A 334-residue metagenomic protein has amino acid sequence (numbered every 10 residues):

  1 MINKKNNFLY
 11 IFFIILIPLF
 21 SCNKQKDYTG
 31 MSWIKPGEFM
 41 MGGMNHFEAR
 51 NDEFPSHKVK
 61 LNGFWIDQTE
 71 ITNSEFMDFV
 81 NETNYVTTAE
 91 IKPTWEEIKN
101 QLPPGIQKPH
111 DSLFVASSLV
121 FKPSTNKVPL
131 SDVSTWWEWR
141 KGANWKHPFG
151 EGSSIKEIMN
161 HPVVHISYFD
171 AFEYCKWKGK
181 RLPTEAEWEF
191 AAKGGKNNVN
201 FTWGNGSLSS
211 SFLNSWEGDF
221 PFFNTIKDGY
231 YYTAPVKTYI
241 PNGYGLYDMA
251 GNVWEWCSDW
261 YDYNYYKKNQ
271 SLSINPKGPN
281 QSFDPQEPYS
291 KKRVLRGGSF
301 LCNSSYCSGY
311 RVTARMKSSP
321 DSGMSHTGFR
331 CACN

Functional and structural regions predicted by a protein language model:
I2-L9: Bacterial N-terminal signal peptides that target proteins for export
I11-P18: Bacterial N-terminal signal peptides
L19-Y28: Bacterial Sec-dependent signal peptides at the C-terminal "C-region" and cleavage site
W33-I34, E38-M40, M44-H46, P93-M316 (+2 more regions): Functional-site microenvironments in short loops/helix caps that host divalent-cation chemistry
E48-F54: C-terminal, low-complexity/hydrophilic appendages and adjacent surface loops of extracellular/periplasmic anionic
S56-F64: A short N-terminal beta-strand-loop micro-motif at the entrance of redox/enzyme domains
F64, F79-T88, K178: Short capping motifs at secondary-structure boundaries
Q68-T69, N73-V80, S167-E173, E189: Short, solvent-exposed alpha-helical surface patches in non-cytosolic proteins
